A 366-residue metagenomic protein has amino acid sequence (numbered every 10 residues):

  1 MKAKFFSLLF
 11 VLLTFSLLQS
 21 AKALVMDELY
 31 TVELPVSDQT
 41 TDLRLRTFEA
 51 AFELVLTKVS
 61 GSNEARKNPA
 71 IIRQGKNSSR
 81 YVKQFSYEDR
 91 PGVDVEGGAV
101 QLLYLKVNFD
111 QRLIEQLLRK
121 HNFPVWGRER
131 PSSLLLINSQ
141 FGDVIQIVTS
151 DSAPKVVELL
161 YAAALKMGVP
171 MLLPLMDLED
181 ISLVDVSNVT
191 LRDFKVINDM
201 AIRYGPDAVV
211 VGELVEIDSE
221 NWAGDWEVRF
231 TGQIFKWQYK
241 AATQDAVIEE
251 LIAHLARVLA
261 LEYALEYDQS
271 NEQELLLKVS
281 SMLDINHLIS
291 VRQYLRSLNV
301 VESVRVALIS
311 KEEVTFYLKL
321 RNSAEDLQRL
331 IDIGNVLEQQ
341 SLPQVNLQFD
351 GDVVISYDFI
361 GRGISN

Functional and structural regions predicted by a protein language model:
S7-S16: Bacterial N-terminal signal peptides
L17-A23: Sec/Tat signal peptide C-region and signal peptidase I cleavage site
M26-E33, Q111, A201-E249, D352-S365: Amphipathic beta-strand/beta-sheet edge segments enriched in Tyr/Trp
Y30-V59: N-terminal targeting signals for Sec/Tat export/insertion, comprising classic cleavable signal peptides
F48-Q74, E129-P131, L135-Q140, Q146-T190 (+2 more regions): N-terminal segment of the mature soluble domain
N68-I137, T149-S150: Signal peptide-directed extracytoplasmic domains
V82-P91, L172-L175, V189-N221, I331-G334 (+1 more regions): A short, hydrophobic beta-strand-centered structural micro-motif
Q238-Q244, Y263, Q273-N366: C-terminal soluble interaction/assembly domains
